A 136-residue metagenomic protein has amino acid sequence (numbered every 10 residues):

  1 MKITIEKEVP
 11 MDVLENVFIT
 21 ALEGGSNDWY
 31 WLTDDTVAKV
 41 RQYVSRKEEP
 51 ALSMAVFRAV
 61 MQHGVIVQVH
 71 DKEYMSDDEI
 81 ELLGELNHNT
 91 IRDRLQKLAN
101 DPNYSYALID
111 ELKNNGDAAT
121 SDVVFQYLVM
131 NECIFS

Functional and structural regions predicted by a protein language model:
M1-D71: Long, contiguous N-terminal structural blocks used for assembly/anchoring
G84, R94-L95, A99: Long, low-complexity intrinsically disordered regions enriched in Ser/Thr/Pro/Gly
H88-N89: Acidic, low-complexity, intrinsically disordered interaction modules
N100-I109: Short helix/strand-capping connector loops at secondary-structure junctions
I109-F135: Acidic, proline/glycine-rich low-complexity IDRs
